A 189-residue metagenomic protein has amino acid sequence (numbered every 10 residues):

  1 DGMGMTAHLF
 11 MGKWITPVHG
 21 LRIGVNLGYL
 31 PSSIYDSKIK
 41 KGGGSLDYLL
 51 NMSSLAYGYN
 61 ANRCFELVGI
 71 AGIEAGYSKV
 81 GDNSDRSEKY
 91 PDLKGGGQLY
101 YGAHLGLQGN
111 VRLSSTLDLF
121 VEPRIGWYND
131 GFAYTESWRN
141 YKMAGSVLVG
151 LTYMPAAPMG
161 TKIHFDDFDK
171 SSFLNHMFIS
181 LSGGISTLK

Functional and structural regions predicted by a protein language model:
D1-G12, V80-N83, F173-L188: Short glycine/proline- and aromatic-enriched beta-strand/turn motifs that initiate or cap beta-hairpins
D1-M5, S32-I39, N60-A61, K79-Y90 (+2 more regions): Outer-membrane beta-barrel translocator domains and adjoining extracellular loop/strand segments of Gram-negative
M3-A7, K38-G44, R63-F65, G95-A103 (+2 more regions): Residues that define the transmembrane beta-barrel architecture of outer-membrane proteins
L9-K13, L46-M52, A71-A75, A103-L113 (+3 more regions): Residues on the lipid-exposed face of transmembrane beta-strands in outer-membrane beta-barrel proteins
I15-S87, Q98-Y101: Gram-negative (and chloroplast) outer-membrane scaffold detector with strong preference for beta-barrel transmembrane
P17-V18, S53-L67, L113-T116, A157-N175: Short loop/turn motifs that connect adjacent beta-strands in outer-membrane beta-barrel proteins
G20-G24, E66-I70, D118-F120, G150 (+1 more regions): Residue-level detector of the transmembrane beta-barrel scaffold of outer-membrane proteins
G28-S32, E74-V80, G126-D130, M154-P158 (+1 more regions): Structural signature of outer-membrane beta-barrel domains
